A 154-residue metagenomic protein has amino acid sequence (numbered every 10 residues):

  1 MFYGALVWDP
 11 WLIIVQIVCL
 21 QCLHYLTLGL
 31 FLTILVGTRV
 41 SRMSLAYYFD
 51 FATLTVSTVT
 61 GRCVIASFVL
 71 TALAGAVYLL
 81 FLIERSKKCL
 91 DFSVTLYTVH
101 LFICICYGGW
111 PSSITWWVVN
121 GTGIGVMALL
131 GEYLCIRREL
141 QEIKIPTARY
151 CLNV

Functional and structural regions predicted by a protein language model:
M1-I34: Cytosolic juxtamembrane helix and N-cap/initiation of the first transmembrane helix
M1-L12, M43-V69, I103-T115: Juxtamembrane membrane-interface segments at transmembrane-helix boundaries in membrane proteins
M1-Y3, Q141-V154: Non-transmembrane, juxtamembrane loop and terminal tail segments of multi-pass eukaryotic membrane proteins
V18-F31, I65-V77, D91-C106, W117-Y133: Hydrophobic alpha-helical cores of multi-pass transmembrane domains in eukaryotic membrane proteins
T27-Y48: Membrane-helix exit/juxtamembrane interface segments
I34-L35, L129-T147: Transmembrane-helix exit/juxtamembrane "anchor" motif
G75-K87: Juxtamembrane helix-break-helix junctions at the cytosolic face of small multi-pass alpha-helical membrane proteins
K87-L90, S113: Membrane-helix interface segments
